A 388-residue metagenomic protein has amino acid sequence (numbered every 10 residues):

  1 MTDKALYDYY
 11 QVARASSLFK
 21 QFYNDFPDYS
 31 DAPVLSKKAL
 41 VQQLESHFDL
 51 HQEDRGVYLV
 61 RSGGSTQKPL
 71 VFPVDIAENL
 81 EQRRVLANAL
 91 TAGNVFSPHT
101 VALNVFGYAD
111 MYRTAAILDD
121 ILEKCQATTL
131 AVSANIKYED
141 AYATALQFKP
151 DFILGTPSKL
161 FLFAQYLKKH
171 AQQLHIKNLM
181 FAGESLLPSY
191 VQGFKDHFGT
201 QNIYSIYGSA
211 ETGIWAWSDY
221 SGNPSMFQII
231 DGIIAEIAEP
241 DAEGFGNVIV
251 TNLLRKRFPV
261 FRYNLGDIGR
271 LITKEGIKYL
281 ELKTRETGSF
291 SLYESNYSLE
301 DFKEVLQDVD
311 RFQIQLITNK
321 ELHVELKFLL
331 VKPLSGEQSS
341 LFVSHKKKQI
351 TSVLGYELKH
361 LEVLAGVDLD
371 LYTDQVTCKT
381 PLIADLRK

Functional and structural regions predicted by a protein language model:
M1-R61, Q67-N88, A92, P98 (+3 more regions): Nucleotide 5′-phosphate-binding alpha/beta core
K4-Q11, T128-L130, A134-K388: Active-site glycine/GP-rich loop and adjacent strand/helix microenvironment that borders small-molecule binding pockets
L40-Q172, N178, A182, L187-G193 (+3 more regions): Active-site phosphate/ATP/adenylate-binding loop shared across adenylate-forming ligases
